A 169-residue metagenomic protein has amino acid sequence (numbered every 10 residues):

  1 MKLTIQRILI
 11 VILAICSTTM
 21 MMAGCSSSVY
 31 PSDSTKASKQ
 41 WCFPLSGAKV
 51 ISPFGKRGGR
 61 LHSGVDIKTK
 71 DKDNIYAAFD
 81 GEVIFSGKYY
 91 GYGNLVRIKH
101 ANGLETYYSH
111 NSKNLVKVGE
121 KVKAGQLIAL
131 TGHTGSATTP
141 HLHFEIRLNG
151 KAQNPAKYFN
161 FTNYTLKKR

Functional and structural regions predicted by a protein language model:
K2-I12: Bacterial N-terminal signal peptides that target proteins for export
V11-M20: Bacterial N-terminal signal peptides
C25-N94, A124, Q153, K168-R169: Surface-exposed, glycine-biased beta-strand/turn segments
P53, S86-G87, N114, T131 (+1 more regions): Residue-level recognition of beta-strand microenvironments
K68, N74-A78, Y108-S109, G119-V122 (+1 more regions): Small beta-strand-rich domains/subdomains or short beta-sheet motifs embedded in larger alpha/beta proteins
Y76-A77, R97, Y107, E145: Structural recognition of the beta-strand scaffold that forms the well-ordered cores of secreted hydrolase catalytic
S86, A101-G125, N149: Short histidine-centered loop motifs in beta-beta connectors
N94-H100, E120-R169: Conserved, short, structured surface segments that act as functional micro-motifs
